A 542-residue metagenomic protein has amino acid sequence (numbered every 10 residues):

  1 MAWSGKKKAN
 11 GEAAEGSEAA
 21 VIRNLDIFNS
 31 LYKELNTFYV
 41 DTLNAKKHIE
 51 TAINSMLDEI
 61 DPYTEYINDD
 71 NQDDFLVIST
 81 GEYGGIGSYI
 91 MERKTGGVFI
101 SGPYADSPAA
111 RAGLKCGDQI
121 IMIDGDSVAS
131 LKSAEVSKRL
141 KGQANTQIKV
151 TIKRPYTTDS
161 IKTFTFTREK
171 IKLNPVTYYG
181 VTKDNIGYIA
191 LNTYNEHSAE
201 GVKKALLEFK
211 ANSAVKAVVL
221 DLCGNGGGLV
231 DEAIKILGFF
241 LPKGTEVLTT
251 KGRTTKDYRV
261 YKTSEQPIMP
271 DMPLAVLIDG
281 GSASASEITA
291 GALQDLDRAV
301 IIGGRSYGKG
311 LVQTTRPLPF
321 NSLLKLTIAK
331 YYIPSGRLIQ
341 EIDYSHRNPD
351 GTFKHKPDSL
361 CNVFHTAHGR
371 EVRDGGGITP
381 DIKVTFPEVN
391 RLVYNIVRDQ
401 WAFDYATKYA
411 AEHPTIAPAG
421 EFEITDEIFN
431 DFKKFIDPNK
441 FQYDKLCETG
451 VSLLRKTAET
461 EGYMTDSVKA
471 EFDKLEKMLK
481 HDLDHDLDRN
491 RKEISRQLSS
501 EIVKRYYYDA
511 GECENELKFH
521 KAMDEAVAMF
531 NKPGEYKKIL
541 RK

Functional and structural regions predicted by a protein language model:
M1-A2: Hydrophobic membrane-insertion alpha-helices, especially the h-region of bacterial N-terminal signal peptides
K7-N24, F28, Y32-A45, N68 (+4 more regions): Cleft-lining beta-strand/loop regions that shape enzyme active-site pockets
T37-N71: N-terminal, post-signal-peptide region of Sec/Tat-exported proteins
Y63-F99: PDZ/PDZ-like peptide-tail recognition elements
M91, T151-P155, Y332, H365: A generic structural motif
G117-Q119, R370: Structural motif
A285, D297, G304, G308-R370 (+1 more regions): Polar, glycine-rich mid-to-C-terminal structural blocks that act as macromolecule-binding/assembly scaffolds
L338-S345, P349-K542: Conserved functional hotspot residues or short segments at active or partner-binding sites across diverse domains
